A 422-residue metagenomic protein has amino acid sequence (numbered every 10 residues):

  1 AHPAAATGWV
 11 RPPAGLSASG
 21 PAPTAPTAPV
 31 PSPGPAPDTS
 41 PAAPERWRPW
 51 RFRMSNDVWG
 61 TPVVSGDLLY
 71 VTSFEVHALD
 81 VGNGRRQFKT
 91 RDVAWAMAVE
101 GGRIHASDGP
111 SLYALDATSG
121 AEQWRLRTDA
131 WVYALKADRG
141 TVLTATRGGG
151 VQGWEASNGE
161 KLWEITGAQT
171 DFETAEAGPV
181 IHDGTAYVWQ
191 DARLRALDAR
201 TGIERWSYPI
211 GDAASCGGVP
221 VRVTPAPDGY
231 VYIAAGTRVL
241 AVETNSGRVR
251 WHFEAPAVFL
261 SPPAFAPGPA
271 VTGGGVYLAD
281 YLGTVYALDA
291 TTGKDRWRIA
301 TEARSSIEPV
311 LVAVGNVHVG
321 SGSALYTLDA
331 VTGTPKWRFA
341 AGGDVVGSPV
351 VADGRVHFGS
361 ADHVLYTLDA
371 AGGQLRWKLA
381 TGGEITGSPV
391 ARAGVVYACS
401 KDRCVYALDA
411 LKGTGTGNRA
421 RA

Functional and structural regions predicted by a protein language model:
A5: The feature marks either
G8-G15, G20-V58, E75, N83-D92 (+8 more regions): Aromatic (tryptophan-biased) beta-strands that constitute blades/sheets of beta-rich domains
S55-V76, T90-Y113, L126-Q152, G167-R195 (+6 more regions): Repeat-blade elements of multi-bladed beta-propeller folds
D80-G84, D116-G120, E155-G159, D198-G202 (+5 more regions): Short loop/turn segments that connect beta-strands within beta-propeller blades
